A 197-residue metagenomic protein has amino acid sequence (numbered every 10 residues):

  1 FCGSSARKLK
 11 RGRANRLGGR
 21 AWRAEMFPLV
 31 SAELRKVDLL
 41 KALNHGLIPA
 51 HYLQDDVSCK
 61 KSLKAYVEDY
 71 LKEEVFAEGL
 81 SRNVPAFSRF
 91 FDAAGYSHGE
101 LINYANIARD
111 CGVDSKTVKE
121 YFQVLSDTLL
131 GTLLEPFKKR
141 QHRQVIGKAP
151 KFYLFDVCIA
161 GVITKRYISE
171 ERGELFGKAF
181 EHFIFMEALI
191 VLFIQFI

Functional and structural regions predicted by a protein language model:
F1-S4, E25: Structural recognition of the conserved hydrophobic beta-strand(s) that form the central parallel beta-sheet of P-loop
S5-L9, L29-A32, K138, I159: Conserved nucleotide-binding/hydrolysis micro-motifs of P-loop NTPases
R7-W22, V37-D38: Short regulatory helix/loop adjacent to the ATP-binding pocket of P-loop NTPases
K10-G12, R35-K36, Q54, T164: Short glycine-/acidic-enriched loop or helix-start segments at secondary-structure transitions that form or flank
W22-E25, L43, Y153: Hydrophobic/aromatic beta-strand patches that form the interior of the parallel beta-sheet core in alpha/beta enzyme
R23-R35: Conserved AAA+ ATPase "SRH/arginine-finger" region at the nucleotide-binding site
L39-E68: Conserved AAA+ ATPase small/helical "lid" subdomain
V57, K61-I197: Accessory nucleic acid-recognition modules appended to NTPase machines
